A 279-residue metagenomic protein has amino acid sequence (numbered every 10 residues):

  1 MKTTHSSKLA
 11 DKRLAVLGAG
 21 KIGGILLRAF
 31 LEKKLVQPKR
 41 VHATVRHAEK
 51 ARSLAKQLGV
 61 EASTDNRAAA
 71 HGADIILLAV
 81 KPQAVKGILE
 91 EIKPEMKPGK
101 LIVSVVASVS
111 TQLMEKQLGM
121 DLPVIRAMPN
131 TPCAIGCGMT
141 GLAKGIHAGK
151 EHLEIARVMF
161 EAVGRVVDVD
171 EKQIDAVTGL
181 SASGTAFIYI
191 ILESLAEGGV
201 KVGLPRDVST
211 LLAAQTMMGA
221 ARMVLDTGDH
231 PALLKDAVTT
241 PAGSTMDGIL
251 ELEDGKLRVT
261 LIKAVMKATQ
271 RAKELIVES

Functional and structural regions predicted by a protein language model:
M1-T64, A68-H71, V200-K201: NAD(P)+-binding Rossmann beta1-loop-alpha1 motif at the extreme N-terminus of oxidoreductases
K2-T3, K8, A214-S279: NAD(P)-dependent Rossmann-like dehydrogenase/reductase catalytic/cofactor-binding core
L26, H42, A48-E49, L58 (+1 more regions): Rossmann-like NAD(P)(H) cofactor-binding subdomain of soluble oxidoreductases
V41, A51, A69, P205-L212 (+2 more regions): Small-residue helix-packing motif on alpha-helices
V105, P123-V124, M159-R165, A176-G179 (+2 more regions): Residue-level recognition of specific faces of alpha-helices
L113-P123, M139-A176, Y189-D226, R271: Internal alpha-helical scaffold of NAD(P)-dependent oxidoreductase catalytic cores
G184: Aromatic-residue-lined binding/catalytic grooves and analogous aromatic/hydrophobic interfacial grooves in multimeric
